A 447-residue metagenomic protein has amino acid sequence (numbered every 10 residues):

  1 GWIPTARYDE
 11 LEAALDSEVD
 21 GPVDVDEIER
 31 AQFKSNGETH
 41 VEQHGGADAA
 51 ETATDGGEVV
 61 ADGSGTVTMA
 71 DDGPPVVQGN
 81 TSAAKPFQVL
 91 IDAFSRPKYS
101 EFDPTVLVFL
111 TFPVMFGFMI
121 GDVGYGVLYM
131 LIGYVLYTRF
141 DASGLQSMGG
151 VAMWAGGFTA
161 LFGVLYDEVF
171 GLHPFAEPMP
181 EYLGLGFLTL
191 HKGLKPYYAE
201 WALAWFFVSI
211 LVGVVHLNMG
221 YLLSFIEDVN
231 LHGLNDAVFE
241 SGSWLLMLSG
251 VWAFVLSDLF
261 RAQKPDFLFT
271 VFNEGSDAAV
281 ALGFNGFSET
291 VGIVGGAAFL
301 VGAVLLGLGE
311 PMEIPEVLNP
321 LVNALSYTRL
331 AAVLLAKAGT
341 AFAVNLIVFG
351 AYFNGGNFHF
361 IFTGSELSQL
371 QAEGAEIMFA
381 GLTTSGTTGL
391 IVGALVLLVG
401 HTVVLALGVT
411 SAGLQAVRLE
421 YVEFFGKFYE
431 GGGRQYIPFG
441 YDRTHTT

Functional and structural regions predicted by a protein language model:
G1-R7: Short beta-strand-to-loop capping motifs
D9-I28, S35-T447: Conserved, carboxylate-rich catalytic/transport cores that coordinate ions
